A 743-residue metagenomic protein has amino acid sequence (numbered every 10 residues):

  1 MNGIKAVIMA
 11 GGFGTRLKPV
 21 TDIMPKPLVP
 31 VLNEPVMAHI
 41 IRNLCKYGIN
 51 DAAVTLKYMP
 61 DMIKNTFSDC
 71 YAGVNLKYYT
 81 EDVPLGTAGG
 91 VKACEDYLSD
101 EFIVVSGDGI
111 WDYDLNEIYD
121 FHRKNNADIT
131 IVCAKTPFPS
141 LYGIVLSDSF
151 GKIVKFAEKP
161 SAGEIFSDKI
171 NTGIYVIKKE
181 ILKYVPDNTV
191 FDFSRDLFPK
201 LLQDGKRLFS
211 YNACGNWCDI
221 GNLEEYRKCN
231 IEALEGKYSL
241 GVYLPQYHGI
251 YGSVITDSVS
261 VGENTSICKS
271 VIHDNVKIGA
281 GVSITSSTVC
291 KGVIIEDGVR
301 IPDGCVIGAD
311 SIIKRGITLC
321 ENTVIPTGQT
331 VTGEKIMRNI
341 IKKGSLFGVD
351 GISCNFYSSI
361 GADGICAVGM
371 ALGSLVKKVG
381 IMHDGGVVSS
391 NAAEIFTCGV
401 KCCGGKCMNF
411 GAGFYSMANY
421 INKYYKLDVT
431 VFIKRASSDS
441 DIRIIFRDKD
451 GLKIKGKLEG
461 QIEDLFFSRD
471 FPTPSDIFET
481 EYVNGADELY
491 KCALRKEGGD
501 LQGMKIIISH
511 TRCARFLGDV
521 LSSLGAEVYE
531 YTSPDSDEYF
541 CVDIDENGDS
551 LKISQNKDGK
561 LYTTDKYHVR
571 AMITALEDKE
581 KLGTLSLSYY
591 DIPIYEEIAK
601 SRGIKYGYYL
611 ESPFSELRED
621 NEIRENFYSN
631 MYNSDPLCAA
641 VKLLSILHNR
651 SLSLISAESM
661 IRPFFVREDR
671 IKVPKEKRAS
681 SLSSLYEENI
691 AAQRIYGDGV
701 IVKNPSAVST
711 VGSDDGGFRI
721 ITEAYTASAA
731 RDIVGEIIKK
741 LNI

Functional and structural regions predicted by a protein language model:
N2-K64: N-terminal glycine-rich phosphate-binding loop and ensuing alpha1 helix
I63-S149, V185: Conserved beta-loop-beta/alpha segment of the NTase-like Rossmann-fold superfamily that binds/positions NTPs
F102-I103, I110, N116-R123, T136-P139 (+1 more regions): Catalytic-core segments of class I nucleotidyltransferases/pyrophosphorylases that form NMP-activated intermediates
V242-M337: Structural signal for interior beta-strand "rungs" in well-ordered beta-sheet cores of soluble enzyme domains
I341-C398, C402-C403, T480-K505: An N-terminal, well-structured beta->alpha segment
A367, S440-E538: Gly/Ser/Thr-enriched, mixed-charge loops and adjacent short helices that form phosphate/oxyanion-binding elements
G373, K378-I442, V520-K560: N-terminal small/polar loop signature for handling phosphorylated ligands or for N-terminal nucleophile
E546-N547, G559-K560, R570, A575-I743: Phosphate-binding and adjacent anionic-ligand microenvironments
